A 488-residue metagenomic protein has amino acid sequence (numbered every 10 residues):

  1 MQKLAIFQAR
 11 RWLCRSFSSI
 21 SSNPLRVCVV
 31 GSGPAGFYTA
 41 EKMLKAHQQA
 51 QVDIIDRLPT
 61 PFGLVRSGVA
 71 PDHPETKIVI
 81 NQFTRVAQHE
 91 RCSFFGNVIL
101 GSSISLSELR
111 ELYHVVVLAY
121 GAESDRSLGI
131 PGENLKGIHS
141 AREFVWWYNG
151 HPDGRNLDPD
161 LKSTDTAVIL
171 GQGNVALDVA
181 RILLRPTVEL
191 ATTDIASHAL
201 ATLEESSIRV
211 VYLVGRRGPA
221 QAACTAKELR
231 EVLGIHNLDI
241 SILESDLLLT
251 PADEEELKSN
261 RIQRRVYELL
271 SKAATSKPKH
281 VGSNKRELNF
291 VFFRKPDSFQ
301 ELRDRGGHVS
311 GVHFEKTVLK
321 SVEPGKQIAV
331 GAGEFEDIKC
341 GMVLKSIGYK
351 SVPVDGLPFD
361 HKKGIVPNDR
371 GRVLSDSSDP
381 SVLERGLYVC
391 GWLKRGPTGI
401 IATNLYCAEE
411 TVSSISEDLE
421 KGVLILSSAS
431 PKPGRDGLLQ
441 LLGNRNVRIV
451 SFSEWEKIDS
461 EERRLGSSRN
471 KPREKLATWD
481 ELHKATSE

Functional and structural regions predicted by a protein language model:
M1-L25, E488: N-terminal mitochondrial targeting presequence
L25-Q49, A176-L184: N-terminal Rossmann-like FAD-binding beta1-loop-alpha1 element of flavoenzymes
C28, Q82-I138, N289, D297-H313: Feature captures the FAD/FMN-dependent oxidoreductase FAD-binding
A50-I54, T76, L177-E336, G341 (+3 more regions): Dinucleotide-binding/catalytic capping subdomain of oxidoreductase cores
P59-V115, R265-N284, N289: N-terminal Rossmann-like dinucleotide/flavin-binding domain of flavoprotein oxidoreductases that bind FAD/FMN
D125-S207, V366-S377: Glycine-rich dinucleotide-binding loop and its adjacent helix/turn
G137-N156, F299-L302, K320-R395: FAD-site-proximal beta/loop scaffold in flavoenzymes
L374-S377, V382-E488: C-terminal, flexible cofactor-proximal segment of oxidoreductases
